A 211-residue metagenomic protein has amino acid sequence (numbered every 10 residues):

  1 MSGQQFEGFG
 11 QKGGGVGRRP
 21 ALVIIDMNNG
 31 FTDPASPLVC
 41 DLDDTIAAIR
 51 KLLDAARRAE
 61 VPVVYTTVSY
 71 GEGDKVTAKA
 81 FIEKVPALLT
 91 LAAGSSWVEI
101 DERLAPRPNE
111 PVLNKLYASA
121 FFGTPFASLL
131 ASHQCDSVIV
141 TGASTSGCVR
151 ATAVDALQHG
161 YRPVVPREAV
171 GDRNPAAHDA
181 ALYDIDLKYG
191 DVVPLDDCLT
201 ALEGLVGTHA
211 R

Functional and structural regions predicted by a protein language model:
M1-R107, P111, A201-R211: Active-site acidic carboxylates
R58-V61, Q134, G160: Glycine-centered short loops/turns at secondary-structure junctions
G94-A143: Internal catalytic-core helix/loop-beta-alpha segment that presents or stabilizes conserved functional determinants
L113, G190-T200: Short acidic-hydrophobic, aromatic-tinged amphipathic segments that line or gate anion-handling sites
I139-G142, R162-P175: A short glycine-rich beta-strand->turn/loop micro-motif centered on a GG-aromatic cluster
T145-T152: Short glycine/serine/threonine-rich phosphate/pyrophosphate-binding segments that cradle anionic phosphate groups
R173-D186: Active-site-proximal loop->helix
